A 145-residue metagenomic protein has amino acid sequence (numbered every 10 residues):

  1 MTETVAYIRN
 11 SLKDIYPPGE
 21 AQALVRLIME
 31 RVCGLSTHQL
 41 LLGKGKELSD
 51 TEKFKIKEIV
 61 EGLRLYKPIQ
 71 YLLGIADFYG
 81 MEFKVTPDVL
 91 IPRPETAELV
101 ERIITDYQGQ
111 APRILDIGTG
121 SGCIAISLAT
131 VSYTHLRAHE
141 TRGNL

Functional and structural regions predicted by a protein language model:
T2-Y71: N-terminal auxiliary segments of SAM/dcSAM-dependent transferases
K44, F54-S132, L136: SAM-dependent Rossmann-like transferase core, predominantly class I methyltransferases with a strong bias toward
S49, R93, T141: Residue-level signal for threonine
H135-L145: Single conserved hydrophobic/aromatic residue that forms the stacking wall/gate of nucleotide- or nucleobase-binding
